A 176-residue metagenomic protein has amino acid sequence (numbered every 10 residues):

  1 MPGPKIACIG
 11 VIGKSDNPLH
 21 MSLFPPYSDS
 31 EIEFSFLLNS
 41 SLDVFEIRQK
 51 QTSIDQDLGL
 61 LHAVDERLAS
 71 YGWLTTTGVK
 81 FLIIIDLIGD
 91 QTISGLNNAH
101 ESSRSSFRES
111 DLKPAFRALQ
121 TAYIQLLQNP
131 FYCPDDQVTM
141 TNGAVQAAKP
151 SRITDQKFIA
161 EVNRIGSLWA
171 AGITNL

Functional and structural regions predicted by a protein language model:
M1-I6, L19-L176: Acidic, low-complexity cytosolic segments
I12-G13: Short, acidic, Ser/Thr-enriched surface-loop or helix-capping motifs
